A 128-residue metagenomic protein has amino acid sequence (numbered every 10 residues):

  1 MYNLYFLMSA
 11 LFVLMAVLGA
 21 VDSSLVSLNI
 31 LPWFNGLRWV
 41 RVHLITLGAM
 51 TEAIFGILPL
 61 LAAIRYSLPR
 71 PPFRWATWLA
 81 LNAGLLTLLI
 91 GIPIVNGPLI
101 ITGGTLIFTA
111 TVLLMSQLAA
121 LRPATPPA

Functional and structural regions predicted by a protein language model:
M1-A128: Hydrophobic alpha-helical transmembrane segments of multi-pass integral membrane proteins
